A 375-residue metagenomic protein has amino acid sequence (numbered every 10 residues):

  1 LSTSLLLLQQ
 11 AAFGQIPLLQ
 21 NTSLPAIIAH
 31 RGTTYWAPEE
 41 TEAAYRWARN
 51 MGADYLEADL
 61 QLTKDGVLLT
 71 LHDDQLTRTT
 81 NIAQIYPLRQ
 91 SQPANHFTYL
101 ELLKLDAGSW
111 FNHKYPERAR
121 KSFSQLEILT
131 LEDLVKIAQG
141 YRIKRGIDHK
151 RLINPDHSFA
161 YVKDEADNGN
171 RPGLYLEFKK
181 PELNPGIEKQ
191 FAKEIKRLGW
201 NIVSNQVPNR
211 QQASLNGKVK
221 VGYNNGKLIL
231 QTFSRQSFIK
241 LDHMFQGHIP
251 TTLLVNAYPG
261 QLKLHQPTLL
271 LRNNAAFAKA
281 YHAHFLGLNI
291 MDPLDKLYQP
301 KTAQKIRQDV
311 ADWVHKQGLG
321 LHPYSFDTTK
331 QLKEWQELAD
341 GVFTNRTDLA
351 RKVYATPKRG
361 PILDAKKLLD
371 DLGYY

Functional and structural regions predicted by a protein language model:
L1-Q9: Bacterial N-terminal signal peptides
F13-Y375: Phosphate-group recognition and catalysis centered on beta-loop-alpha active-site segments
